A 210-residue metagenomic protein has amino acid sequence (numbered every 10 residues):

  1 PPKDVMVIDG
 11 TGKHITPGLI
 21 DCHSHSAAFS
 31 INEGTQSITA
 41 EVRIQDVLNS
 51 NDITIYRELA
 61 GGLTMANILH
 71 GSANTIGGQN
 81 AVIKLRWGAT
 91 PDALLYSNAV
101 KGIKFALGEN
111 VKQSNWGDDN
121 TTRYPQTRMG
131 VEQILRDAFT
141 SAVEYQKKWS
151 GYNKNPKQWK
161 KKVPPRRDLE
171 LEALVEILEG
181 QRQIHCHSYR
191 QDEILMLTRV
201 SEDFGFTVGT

Functional and structural regions predicted by a protein language model:
P1-T16: Histidine-rich, glycine-flanked metal-binding segment
G12, H23, E58, L197: Divalent metal-coordination and catalytic microenvironments
T16-P17, F29, E176: Protease-associated
I20-A28: Histidine-centered catalytic micro-motifs
F29, G34-I38, M196-R199: Feature captures the catalytic cores and cofactor-binding loops of soluble hydro-lyases/lyases that act on carboxylate
E33-Y56, A60: Proteins synthesized as precursors that undergo proteolytic processing into mature forms
L59-T207: Polyanionic/metal-chelating signatures
T210: Extracellular/periplasmic bilobed ligand-binding domains
